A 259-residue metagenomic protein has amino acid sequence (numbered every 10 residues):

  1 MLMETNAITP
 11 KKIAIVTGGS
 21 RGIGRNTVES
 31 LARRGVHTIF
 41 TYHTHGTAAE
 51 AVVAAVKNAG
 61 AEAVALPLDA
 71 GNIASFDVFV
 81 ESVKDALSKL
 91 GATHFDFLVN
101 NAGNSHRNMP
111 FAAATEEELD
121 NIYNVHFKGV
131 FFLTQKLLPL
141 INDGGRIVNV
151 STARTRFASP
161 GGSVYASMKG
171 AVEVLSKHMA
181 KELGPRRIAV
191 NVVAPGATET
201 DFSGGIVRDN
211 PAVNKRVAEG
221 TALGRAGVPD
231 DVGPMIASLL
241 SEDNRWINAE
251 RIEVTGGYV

Functional and structural regions predicted by a protein language model:
S20-R21: Conserved glycine-rich cofactor-binding loop
V36-A51: Conserved glycine-rich Rossmann-like NAD(P)H-binding loop of the short-chain dehydrogenase/reductase
D77, E81, S88, H94 (+5 more regions): Conserved mid-core segment of classical short-chain dehydrogenase/reductases
K84-K89, V125-G145, A180-K181, P185 (+2 more regions): Amphipathic alpha-helical dimer-interface segment in Rossmann-like NAD(P)H-dependent oxidoreductases
A112-F131, V148, V172: Catalytic Tyr-X3-Lys loop
T134, M168, S176: Active-site helix of classical SDR
L138, V192, A212-I247, V254-G256: C-terminal helical subdomain
G184, A189, I247-A249: Short, small/polar-rich loop/turn modules that mediate ligand/substrate recognition or access, typified
